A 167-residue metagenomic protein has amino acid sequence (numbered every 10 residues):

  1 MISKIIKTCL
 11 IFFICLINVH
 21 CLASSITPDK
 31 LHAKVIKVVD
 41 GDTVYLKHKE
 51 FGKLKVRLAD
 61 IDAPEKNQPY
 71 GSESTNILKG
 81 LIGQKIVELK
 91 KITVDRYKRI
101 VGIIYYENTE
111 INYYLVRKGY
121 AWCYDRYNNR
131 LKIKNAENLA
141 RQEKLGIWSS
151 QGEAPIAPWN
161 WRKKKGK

Functional and structural regions predicted by a protein language model:
I2-K167: Small beta-barrel nucleic-acid-binding modules, primarily SNase/OB-fold domains and secondarily Tudor-like barrels
